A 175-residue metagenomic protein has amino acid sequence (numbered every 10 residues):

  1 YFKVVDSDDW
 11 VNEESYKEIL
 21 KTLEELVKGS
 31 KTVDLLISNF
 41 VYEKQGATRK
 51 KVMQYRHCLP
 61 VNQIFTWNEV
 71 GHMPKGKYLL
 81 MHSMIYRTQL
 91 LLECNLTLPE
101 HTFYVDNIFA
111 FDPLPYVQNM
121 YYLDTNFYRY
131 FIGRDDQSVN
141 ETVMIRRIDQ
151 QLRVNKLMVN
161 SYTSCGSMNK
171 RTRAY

Functional and structural regions predicted by a protein language model:
F2: Short aromatic/hydrophobic "clamp" motif used to bind/position activated sugar donors
S7-Y121, Y128-R146: Donor-binding/catalytic cores of nucleotide-activated saccharide and glycerol-phosphate transferases/polymerases
F131-Y175: C-terminal subregions of glycosyltransferases and related glycan-biosynthesis enzymes
